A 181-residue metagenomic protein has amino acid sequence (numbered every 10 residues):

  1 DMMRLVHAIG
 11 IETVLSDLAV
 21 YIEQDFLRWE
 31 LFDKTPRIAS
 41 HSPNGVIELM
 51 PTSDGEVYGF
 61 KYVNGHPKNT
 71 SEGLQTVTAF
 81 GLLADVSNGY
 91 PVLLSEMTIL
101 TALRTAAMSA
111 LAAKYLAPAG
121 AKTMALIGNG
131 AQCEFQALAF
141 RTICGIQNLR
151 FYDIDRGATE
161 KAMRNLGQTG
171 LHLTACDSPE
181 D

Functional and structural regions predicted by a protein language model:
D1-A102, A110, A117-G120: N-terminal ligand-binding/catalytic initiation module
L116-T123, G145: Short helix-loop-beta connector
A125, L149-R150, T174: A structural signal for isolated positions on well-ordered beta-strands in alpha/beta enzyme cores
N129-G130: Glycine-rich Rossmann-fold phosphate-binding loop(s) that bind the pyrophosphate of adenine dinucleotide cofactors
C133-E134: N-terminal Rossmann-fold NAD(P) dinucleotide-binding loop
A137, R141-T142: Gly/Ala-rich phosphate-binding loop of Rossmann-like dinucleotide-binding domains, activating on the conserved
I143-T169: NAD(P)-binding Rossmann-fold cofactor-contacting core
T169-D181: Short acidic low-complexity segments
